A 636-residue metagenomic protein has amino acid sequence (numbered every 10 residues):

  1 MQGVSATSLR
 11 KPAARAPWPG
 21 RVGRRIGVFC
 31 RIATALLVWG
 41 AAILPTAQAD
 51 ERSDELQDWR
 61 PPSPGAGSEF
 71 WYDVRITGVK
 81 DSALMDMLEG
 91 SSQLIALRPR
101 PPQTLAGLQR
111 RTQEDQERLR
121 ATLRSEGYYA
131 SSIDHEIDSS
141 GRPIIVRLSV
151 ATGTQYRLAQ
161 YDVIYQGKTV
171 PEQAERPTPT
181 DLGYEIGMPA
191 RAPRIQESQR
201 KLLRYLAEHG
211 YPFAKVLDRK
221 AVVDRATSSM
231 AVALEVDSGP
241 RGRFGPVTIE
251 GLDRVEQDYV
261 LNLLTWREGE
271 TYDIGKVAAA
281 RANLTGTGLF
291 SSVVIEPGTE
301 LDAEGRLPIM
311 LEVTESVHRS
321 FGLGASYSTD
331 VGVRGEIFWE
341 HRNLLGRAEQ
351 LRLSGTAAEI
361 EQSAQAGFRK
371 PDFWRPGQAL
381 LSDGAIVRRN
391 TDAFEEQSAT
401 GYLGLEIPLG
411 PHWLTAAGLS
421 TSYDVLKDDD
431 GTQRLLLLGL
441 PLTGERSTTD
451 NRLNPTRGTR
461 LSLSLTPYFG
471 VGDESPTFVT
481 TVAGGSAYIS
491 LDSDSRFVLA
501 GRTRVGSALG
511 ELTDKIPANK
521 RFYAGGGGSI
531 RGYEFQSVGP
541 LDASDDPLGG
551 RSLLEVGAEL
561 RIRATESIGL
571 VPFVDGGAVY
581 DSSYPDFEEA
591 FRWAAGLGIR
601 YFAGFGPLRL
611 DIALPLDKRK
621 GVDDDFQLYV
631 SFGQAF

Functional and structural regions predicted by a protein language model:
D50-G90, A96-T329, F338, R352-D372 (+3 more regions): Periplasmic polypeptide-binding modules associated with outer-membrane biogenesis and secretion
S198, V331-V333, I360-Q362, E395-A399 (+7 more regions): Residues that define the transmembrane beta-barrel architecture of outer-membrane proteins
L264, P297, R319-T329, G335-I337 (+7 more regions): Transmembrane beta-strand segments that form the barrel wall of outer-membrane beta-barrel proteins
G286, G305, S320, S420 (+6 more regions): C-terminal outer-membrane beta-barrel translocator/porin domains of Gram-negative envelope proteins and their
F290, S316-H318, D330, L344-G346 (+7 more regions): Outer-membrane beta-barrel channels and translocator barrels
Y327-R334, G355-A364, R389-S398, D428-R434 (+3 more regions): Solvent-exposed loop/turn segments connecting transmembrane beta-strands in outer-membrane beta-barrel proteins
W339, P441-G444, L597-L608, D625-F636: Outer-membrane beta-barrel "beta-signal"
A364-L436, L440-L442: Transmembrane beta-barrel wall of Gram-negative outer-membrane proteins
